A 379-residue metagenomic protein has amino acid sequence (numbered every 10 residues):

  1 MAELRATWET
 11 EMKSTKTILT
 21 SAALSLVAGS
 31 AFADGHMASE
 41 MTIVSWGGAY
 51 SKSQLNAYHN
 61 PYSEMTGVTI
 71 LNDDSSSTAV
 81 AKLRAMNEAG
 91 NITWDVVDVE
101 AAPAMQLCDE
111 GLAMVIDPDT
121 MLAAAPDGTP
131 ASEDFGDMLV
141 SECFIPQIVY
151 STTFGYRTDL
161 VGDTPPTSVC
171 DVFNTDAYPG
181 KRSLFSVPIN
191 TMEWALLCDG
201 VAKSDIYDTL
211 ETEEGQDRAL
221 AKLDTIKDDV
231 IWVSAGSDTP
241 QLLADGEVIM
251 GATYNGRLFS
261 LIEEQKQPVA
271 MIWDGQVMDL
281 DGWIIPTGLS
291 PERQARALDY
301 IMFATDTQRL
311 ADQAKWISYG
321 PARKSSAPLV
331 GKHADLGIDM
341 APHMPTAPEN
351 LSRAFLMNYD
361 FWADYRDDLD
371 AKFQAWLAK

Functional and structural regions predicted by a protein language model:
E11-A33: Gram-negative bacterial Sec-dependent N-terminal signal peptides
D34-Q106: Early extracytoplasmic/lumenal segment of secretory-pathway proteins
G48-L55, T93-W94, D98-D238: Extracytoplasmic ligand-binding site segments that recognize negatively charged/polar headgroups
A104-Q106, M250-P268: A ligand-binding cleft/hinge motif common to bilobed small-molecule-binding domains
T153-L160, L196-L197, L280-R293, D312-K315: A bilobed periplasmic-binding-protein/Venus flytrap-type ligand-binding module shared by bacterial periplasmic
Q216-I226, E264-T287, D335-L336: Periplasmic-binding protein-like
P286-R353: Mature extracytoplasmic/periplasmic domains
A347-K379: Conserved C-terminal helix/tail region of periplasmic/extracytoplasmic solute-binding proteins
